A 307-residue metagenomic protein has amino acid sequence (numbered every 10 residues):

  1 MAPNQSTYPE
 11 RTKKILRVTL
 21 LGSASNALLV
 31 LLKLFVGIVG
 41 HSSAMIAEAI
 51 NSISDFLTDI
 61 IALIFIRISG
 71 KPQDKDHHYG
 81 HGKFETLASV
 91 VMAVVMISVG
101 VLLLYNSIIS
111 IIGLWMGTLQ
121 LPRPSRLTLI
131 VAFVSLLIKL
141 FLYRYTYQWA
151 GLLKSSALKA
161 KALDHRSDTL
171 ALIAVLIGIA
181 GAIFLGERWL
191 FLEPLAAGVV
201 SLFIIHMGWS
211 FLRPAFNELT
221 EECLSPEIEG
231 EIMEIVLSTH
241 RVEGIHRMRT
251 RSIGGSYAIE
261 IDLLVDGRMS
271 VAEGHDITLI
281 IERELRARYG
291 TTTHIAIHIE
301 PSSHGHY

Functional and structural regions predicted by a protein language model:
M1-E227: Alpha-helical transmembrane cores and adjacent cytosolic helix/loop segments of polytopic membrane transporters
M1-V18, K71, F84, M207-Y307: Peripheral (non-transmembrane) domains and long loops of multi-pass membrane proteins
